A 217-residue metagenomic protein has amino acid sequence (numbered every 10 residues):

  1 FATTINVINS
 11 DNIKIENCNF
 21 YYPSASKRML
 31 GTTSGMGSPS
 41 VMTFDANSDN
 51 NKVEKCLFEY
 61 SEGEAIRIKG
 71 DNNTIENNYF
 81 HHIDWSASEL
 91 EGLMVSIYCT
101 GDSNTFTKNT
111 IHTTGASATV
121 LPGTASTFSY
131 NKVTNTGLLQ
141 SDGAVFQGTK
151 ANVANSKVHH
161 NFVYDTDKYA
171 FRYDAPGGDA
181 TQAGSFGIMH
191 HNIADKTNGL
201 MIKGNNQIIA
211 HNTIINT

Functional and structural regions predicted by a protein language model:
F1-N6, M29-D45, Y60-R67, S88-Y98 (+4 more regions): Extracellular beta-strand/beta-solenoid scaffold signature
T3-I8, K203-N205: Composition- and surface-driven signal marking solvent-exposed, interaction-prone regions in large proteins
D11-S24, S48-G63, D71-S86, T100-S117 (+4 more regions): Right-handed parallel beta-helix
